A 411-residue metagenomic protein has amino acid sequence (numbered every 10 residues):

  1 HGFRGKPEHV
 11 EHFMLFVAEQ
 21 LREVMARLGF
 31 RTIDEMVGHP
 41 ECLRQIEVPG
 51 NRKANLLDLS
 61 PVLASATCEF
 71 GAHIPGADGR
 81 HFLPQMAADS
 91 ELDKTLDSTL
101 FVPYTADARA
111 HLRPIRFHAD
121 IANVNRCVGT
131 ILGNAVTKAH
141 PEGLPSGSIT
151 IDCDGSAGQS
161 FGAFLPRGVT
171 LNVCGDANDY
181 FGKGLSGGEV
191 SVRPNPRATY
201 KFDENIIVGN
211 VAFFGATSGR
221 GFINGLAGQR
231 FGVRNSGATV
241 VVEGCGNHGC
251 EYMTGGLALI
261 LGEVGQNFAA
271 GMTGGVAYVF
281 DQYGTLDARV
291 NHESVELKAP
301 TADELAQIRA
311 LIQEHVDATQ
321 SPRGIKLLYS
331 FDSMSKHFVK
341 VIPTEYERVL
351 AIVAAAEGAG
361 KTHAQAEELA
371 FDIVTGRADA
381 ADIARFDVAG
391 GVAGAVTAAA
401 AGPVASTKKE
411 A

Functional and structural regions predicted by a protein language model:
G2-R31, V37-P40, P61-A411: Long, distal/terminal scaffolding or interaction modules with repetitive or compositionally biased sequence
I33, L43-I46: Compact, charge-rich alpha-helical regulatory domains located at protein termini
